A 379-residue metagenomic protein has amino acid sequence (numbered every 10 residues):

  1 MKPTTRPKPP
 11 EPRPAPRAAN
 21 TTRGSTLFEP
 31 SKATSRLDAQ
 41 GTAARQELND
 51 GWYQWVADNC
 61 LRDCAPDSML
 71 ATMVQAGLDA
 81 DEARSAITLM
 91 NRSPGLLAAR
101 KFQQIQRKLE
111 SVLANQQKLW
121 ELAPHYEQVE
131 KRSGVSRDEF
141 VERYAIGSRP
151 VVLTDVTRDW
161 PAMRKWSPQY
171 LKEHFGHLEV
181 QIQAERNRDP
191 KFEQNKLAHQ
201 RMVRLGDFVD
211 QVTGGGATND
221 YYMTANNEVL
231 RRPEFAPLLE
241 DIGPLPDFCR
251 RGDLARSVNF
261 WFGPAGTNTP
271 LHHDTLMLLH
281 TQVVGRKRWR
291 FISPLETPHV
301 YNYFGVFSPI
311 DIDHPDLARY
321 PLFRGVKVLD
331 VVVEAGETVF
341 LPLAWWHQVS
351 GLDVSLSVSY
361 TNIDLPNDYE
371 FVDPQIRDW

Functional and structural regions predicted by a protein language model:
K2-R17, R23-L27, S31, D81 (+2 more regions): N-terminal accessory scaffold of Fe(II)-dependent oxygenases
G24-R92: Eukaryotic low-complexity, mixed-charge intrinsically disordered interaction/regulatory segments enriched in acidic
